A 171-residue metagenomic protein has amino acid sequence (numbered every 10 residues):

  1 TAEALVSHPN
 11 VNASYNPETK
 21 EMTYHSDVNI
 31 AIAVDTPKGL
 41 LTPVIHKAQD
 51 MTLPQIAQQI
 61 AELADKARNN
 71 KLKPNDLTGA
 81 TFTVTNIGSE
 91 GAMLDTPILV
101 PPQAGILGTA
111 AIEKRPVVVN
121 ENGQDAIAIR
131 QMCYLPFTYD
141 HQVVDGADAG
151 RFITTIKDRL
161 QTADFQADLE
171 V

Functional and structural regions predicted by a protein language model:
T1-V171: C-terminal catalytic/motor cores of large multi-domain enzyme assemblies
